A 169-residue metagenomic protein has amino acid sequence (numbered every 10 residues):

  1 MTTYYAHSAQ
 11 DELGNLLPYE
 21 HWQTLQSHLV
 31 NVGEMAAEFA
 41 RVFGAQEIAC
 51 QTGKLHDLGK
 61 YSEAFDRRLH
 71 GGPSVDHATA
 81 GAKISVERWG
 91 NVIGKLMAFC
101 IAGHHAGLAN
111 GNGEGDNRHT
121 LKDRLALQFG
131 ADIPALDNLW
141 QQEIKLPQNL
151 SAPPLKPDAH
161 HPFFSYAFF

Functional and structural regions predicted by a protein language model:
M1-F169: Accessory nucleic-acid engagement/destabilization modules that flank
